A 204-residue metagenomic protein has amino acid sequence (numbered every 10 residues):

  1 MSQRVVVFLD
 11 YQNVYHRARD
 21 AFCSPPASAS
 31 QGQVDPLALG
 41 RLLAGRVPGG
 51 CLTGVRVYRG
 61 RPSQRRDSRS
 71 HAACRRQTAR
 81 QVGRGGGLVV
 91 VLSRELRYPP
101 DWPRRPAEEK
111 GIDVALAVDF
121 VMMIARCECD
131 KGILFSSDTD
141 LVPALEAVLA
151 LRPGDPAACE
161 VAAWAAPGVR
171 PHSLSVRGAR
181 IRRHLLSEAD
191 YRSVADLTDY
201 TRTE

Functional and structural regions predicted by a protein language model:
M1-A107: Domain-level signal for Mg2+-assisted phosphodiester chemistry and nucleotide/NA-binding surfaces in nucleic-acid
L88-E204: Nuclease catalytic cores that cleave nucleic-acid phosphodiester bonds, predominantly acidic two-metal-ion
